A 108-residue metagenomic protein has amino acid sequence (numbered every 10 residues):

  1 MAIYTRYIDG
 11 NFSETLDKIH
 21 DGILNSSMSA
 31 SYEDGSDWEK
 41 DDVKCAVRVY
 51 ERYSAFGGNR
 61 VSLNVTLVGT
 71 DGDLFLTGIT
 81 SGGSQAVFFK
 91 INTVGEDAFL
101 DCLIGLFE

Functional and structural regions predicted by a protein language model:
M1-S27, G35: Terminal, regulation- and interaction-focused segments at domain boundaries
G10, E14, R60, V94 (+1 more regions): Conserved active-site and cofactor/substrate-binding residues in soluble primary-metabolism enzymes
D21-M28, A55, T70, D101 (+1 more regions): Short, intrinsically disordered, mixed-charge
A30-D42: Short Gly/Thr-rich strand-loop-strand
V43-G58: Amphipathic, interaction-prone secondary-structure segments
G57-K90: Beta-strand/loop substructures that line and gate deep hydrophobic ligand-binding cavities in soluble
A86-E108: A conserved amphipathic terminal alpha-helix motif
